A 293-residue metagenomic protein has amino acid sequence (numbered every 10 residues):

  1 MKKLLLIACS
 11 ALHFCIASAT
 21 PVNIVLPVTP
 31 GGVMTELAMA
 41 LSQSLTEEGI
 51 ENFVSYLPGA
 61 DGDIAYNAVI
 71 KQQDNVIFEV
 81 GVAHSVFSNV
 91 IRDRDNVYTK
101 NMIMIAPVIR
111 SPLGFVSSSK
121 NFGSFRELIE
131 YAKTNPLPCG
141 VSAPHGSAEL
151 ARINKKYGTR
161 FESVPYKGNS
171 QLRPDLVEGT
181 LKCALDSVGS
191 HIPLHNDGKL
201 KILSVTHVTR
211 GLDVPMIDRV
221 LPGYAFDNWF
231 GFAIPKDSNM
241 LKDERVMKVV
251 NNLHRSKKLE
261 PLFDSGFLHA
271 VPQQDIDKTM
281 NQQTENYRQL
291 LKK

Functional and structural regions predicted by a protein language model:
K2-A8: Sec-dependent signal peptide recognition, specifically the positively charged N-region followed immediately by
H13-I16: N-terminal signal peptide c-region/cleavage motif recognized by signal peptidases
S18-K100, H145-G146, K156-L185, L194 (+2 more regions): N-terminal (or domain-start) structured segment
V22, L45-T46, A68-I77, N89-K167 (+3 more regions): Hinge/capping helix and adjacent helix->loop/strand transition within the periplasmic-binding protein
V82, S119, S187-G189, T206-H207 (+1 more regions): Short secondary-structure boundary segments
V97-V108, R160-P165, K182, I192-F226: Short beta-strand->loop
N251, R255, L259-T279: Mature extracytoplasmic/periplasmic domains
Q273-K293: Extracellular/periplasmic bilobal clamshell ligand-binding domains
